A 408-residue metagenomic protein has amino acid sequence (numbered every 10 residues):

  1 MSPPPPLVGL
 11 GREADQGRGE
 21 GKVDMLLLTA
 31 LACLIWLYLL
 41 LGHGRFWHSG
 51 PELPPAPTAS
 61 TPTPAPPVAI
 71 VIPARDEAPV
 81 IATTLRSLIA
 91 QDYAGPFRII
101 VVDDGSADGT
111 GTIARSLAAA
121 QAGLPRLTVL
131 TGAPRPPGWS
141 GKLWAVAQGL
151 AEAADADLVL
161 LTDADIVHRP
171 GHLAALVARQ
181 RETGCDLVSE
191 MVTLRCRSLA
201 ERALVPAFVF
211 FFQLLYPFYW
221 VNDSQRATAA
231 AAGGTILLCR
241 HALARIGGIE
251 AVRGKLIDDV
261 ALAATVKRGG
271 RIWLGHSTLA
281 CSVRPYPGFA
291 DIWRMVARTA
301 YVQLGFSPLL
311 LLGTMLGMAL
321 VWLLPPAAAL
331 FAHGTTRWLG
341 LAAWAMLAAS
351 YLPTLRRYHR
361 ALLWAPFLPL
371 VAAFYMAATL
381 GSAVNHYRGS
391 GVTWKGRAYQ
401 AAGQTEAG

Functional and structural regions predicted by a protein language model:
G21-P62, V205-P206, F218, Y375: N-terminal membrane-anchoring/stem segments of glycan-assembly enzymes
P66-A69, R98: Cell-envelope/extracellular polymer assembly enzymes that use nucleotide-activated donors
R86-P96: Short, acidic, metal-binding catalytic loop of nucleotide-sugar glycosyltransferases
A94, D103-I113, P134: A conserved acidic beta->alpha catalytic loop
G109, T162-R179: Acidic donor-binding/catalytic loop of UDP-sugar-dependent glycosyltransferases, especially processive GT2
V146, V159: Short aromatic/hydrophobic "clamp" motif used to bind/position activated sugar donors
Q180-Q213, H241-A244, I249-L310, V392 (+2 more regions): Catalytic donor/gating beta->alpha subdomain of glycosyltransferases that bind UDP-sugars
L311-G389: Membrane-embedded multi-pass helical conduit in multi-pass membrane proteins, especially envelope-biosynthetic
